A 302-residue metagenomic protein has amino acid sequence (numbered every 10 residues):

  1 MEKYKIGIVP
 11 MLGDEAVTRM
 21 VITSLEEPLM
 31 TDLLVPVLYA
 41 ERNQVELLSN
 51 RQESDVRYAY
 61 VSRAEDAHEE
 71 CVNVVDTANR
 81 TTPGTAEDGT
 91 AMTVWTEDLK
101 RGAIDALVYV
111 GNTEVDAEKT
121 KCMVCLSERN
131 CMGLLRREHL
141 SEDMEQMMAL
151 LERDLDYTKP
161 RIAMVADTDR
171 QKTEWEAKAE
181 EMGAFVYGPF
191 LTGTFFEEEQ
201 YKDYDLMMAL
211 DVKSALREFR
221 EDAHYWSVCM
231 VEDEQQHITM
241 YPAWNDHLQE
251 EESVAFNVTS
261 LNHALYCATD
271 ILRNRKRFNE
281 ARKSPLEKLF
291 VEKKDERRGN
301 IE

Functional and structural regions predicted by a protein language model:
M1-E302: Anion-binding alpha/beta catalytic cores of soluble intermediary-metabolism enzymes, centered on
